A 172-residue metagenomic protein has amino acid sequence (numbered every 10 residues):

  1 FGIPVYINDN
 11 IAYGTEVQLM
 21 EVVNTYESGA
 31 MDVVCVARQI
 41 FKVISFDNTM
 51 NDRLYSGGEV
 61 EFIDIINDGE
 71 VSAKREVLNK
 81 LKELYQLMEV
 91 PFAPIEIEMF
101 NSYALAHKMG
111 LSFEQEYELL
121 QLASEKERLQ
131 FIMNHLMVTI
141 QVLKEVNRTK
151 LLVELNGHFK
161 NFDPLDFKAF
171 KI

Functional and structural regions predicted by a protein language model:
F1-I172: N-terminal low-complexity, acidic/polar interaction/targeting segments
